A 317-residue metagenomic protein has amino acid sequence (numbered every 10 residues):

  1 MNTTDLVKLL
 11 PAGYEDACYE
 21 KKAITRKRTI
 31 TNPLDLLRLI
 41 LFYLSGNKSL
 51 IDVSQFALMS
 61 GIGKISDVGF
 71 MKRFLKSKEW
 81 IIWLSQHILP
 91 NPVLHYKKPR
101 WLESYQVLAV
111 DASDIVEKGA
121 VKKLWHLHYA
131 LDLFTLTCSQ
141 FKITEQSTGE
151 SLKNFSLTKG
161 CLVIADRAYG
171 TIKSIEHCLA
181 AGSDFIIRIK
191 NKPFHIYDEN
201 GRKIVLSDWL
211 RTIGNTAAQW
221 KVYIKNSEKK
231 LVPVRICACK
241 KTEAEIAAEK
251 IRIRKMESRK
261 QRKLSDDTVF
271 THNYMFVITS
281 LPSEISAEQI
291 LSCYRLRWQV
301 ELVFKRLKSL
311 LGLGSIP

Functional and structural regions predicted by a protein language model:
M1-N47, Q55, K64-I65, G69-K72 (+4 more regions): Single, function-defining residue in the core of a domain
D52-M59: Short alpha-helical "recognition helix" segments of helix-turn-helix
W80-P92, Y96: Short Lys/Arg-enriched helix C-cap and helix-to-coil transition segments that create basic nucleic-acid-contact patches
H95-P99, S104-V110: Short glycine- and basic-residue-enriched patches
K98, S113-I115, L136: Short acidic/polar, Gly/Pro-enriched loop/turn segments located at secondary-structure boundaries
